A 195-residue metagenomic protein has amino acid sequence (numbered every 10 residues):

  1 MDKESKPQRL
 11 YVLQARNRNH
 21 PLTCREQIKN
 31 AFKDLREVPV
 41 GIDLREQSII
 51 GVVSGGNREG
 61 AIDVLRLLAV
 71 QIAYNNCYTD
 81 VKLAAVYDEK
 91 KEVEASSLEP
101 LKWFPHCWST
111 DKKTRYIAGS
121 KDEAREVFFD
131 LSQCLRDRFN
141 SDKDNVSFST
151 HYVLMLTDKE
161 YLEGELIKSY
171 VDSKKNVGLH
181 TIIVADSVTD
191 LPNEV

Functional and structural regions predicted by a protein language model:
M1-V195: Accessory regions of macromolecular translocation/handling assemblies
